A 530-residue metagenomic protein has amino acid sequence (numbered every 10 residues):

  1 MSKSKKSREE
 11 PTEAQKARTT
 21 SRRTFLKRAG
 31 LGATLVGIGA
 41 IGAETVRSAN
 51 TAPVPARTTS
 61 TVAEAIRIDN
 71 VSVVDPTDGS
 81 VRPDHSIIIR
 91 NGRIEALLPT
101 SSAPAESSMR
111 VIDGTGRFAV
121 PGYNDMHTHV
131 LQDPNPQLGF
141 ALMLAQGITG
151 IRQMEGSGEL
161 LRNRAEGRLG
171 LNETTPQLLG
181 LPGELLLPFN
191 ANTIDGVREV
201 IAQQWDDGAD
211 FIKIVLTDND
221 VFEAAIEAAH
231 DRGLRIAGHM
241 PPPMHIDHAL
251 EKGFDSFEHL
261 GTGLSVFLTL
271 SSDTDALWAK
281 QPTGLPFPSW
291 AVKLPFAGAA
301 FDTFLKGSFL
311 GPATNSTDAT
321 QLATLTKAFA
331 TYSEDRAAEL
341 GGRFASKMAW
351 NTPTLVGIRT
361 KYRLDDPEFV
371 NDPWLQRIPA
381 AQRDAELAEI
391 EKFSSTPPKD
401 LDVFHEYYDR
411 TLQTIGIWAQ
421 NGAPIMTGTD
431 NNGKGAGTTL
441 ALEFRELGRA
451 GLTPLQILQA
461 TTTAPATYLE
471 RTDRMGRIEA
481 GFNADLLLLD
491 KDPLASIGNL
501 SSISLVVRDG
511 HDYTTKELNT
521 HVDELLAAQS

Functional and structural regions predicted by a protein language model:
M1-T24, T34-G39, R47: N-terminal secretory signal peptides
N50-I66, V73, T77-V120, D523: Histidine-rich, glycine-flanked metal-binding segment
P55-T59, V73-S86, L98-P99, G435 (+2 more regions): Acidic, glycine-enriched loop/beta-strand segments at the rims of small-molecule binding/catalytic pockets
E64-I68, P104-N135, A141-L144, T149: Replace "His-x-His-based motif
M126-D133, P182-D195: Active-site mouth loops of central-metabolism enzymes
P134-F140, N190-Q203, P242-H245: Short, acidic/polar
F140-L160, T175-L185, W205-T217, L234-A237 (+4 more regions): Divalent metal-dependent hydrolysis catalytic cores, especially in the metallo-beta-lactamase
D210, G263, F267-R449: Active-site neighborhoods of metal-dependent hydrolases
